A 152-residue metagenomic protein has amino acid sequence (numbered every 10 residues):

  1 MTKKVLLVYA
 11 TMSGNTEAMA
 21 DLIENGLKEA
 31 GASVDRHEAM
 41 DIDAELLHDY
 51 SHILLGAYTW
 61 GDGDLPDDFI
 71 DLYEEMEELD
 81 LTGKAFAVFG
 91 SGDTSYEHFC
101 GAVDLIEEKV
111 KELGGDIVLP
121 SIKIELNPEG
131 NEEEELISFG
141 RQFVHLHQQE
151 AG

Functional and structural regions predicted by a protein language model:
T2-K4, N15-A18, G26-A30, D35-H37 (+1 more regions): FMN-binding flavodoxin-like domain, especially the glycine-rich phosphate-binding loop
Y9-S13: Aromatic-flanked redox-active Cys/Sec active sites in thiol-based oxidoreductases, especially the WC-centered
D41-L46: Short acidic active-site motifs
